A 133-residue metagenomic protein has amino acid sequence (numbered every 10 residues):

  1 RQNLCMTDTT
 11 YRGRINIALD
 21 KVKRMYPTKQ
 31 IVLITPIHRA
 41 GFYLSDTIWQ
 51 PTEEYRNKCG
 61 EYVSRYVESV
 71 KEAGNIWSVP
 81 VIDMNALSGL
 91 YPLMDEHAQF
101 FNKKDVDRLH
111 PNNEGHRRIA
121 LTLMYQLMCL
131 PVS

Functional and structural regions predicted by a protein language model:
R1-V132: Alpha-helical cap/lid subdomain in secreted, periplasmic, or secretory-pathway luminal O-acyl-processing enzymes
